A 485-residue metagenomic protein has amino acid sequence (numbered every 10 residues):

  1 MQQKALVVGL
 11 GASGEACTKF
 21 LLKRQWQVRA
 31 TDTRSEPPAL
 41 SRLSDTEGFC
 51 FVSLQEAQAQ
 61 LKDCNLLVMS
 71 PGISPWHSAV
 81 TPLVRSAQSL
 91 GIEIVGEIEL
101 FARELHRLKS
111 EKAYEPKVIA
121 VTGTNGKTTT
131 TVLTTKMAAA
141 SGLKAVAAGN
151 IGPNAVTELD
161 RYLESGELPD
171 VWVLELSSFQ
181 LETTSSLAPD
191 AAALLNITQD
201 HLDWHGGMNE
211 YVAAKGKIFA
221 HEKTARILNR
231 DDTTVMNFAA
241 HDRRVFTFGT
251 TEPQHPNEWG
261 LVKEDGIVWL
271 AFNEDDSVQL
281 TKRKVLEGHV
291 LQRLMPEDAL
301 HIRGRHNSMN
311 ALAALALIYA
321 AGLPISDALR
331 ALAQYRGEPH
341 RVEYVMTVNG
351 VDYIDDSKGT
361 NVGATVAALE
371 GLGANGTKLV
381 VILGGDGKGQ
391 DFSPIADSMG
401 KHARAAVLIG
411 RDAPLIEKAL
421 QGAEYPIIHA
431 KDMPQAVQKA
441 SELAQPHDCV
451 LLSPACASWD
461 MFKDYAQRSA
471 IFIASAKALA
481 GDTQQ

Functional and structural regions predicted by a protein language model:
M1-A120, S326, A333, R341-E343 (+2 more regions): Short, basic phosphate-binding NTP loop
K4, A16-F20, R24, L294-A403: Nucleotide phosphate-binding/pyrophosphate-handling subdomain across enzymes that bind or process nucleotide phosphates
K4, L22-K23, Q58-K62, P71 (+6 more regions): Phosphate-binding loop of NTP-binding sites
G11, R34, I151, D231-D232 (+2 more regions): Residues in the short beta-alpha loop(s) of Rossmann-like NAD(P)-binding domains
A12, N125-T129, S308, L312: Residue-level detector of alpha-helix initiation sites
L21, L67, V121, N150 (+12 more regions): Residue-level signal for inorganic ion chemistry
R29-T33, I227-R230, V380-L383, H402-R411: Short internal beta-strands
L40, S393-D448, T483-Q485: C-terminal helical cap/extension that packs against the catalytic core of soluble nucleotide-cofactor enzymes
